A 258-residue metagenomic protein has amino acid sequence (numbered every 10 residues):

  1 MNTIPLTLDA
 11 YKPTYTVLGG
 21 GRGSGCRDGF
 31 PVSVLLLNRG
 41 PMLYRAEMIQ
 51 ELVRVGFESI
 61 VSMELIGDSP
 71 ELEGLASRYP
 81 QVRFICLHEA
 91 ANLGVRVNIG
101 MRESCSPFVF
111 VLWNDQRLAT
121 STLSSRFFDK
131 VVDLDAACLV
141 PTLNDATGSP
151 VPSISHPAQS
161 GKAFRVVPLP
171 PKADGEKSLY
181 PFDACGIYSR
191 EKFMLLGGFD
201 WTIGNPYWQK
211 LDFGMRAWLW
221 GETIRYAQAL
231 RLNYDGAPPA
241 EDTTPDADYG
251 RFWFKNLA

Functional and structural regions predicted by a protein language model:
M1-Q50: N-proximal low-complexity "stem/linker" segments adjacent to membrane-targeting elements
Q50-S59: Short, acidic, metal-binding catalytic loop of nucleotide-sugar glycosyltransferases
L87-S104: Glycine-rich, basic loop-to-helix element that forms the pyrophosphate-binding segment of sugar-nucleotide handling
P107-R117: Short beta-strand-to-loop acidic/aromatic patch adjacent to the donor-nucleotide binding site
R117, S121-S155: Conserved donor NDP-sugar-binding/catalytic core segment of glycosyltransferases
P157-L179: Short, flexible, basic/aromatic active-site loop/helix in glycosyltransferases
Y180-Y188, K192-G197, I203-L230: A short, conserved alpha-helix in the catalytic core of glycosyltransferases
L219-A258: Active-site-adjacent helix/loop segment of glycosyltransferases that harbors family-specific signature motifs
